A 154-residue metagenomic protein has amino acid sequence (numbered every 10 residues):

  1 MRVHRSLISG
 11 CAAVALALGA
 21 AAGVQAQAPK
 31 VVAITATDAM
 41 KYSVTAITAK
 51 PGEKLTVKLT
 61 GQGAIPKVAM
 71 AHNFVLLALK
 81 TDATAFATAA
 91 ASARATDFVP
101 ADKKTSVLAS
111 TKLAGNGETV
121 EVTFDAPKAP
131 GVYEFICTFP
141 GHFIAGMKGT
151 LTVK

Functional and structural regions predicted by a protein language model:
R2-A12: Bacterial N-terminal signal peptides that target proteins for export
S9-G10, L16-Q25: C-terminal segment of classical bacterial N-terminal signal peptides
Q25-T35, A78-P100, H142-K154: Extracytoplasmic/periplasmic copper-protein system
P29-L55: N-terminal edge beta-strand
L59-A64: Short amphipathic, basic-aromatic surface patches that mediate peripheral association with negatively charged
N73-L77: Beta-strand signatures of extracellular beta-sandwich domains
K80-K128: Extracytoplasmic beta-sandwich strand-turn segments characteristic of Greek-key/jelly-roll folds
A109-K154: Extracellular/periplasmic metallocenter environments
